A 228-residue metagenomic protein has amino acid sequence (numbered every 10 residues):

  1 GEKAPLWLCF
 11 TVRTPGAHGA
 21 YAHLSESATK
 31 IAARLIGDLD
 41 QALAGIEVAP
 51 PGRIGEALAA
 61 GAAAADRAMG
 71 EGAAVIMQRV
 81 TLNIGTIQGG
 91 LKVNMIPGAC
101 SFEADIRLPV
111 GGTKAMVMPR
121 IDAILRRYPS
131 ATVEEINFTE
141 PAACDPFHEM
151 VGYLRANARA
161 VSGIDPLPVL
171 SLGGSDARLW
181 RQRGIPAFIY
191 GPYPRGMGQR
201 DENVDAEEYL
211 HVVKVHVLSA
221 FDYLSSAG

Functional and structural regions predicted by a protein language model:
G1, G19-T86, M95, V110-A131: Acidic-enriched catalytic cores of C-N bond-cleaving enzymes acting on peptides and small amides
G1-P5, I76, V93-P97, R181-Q182 (+1 more regions): Short glycine/proline-enriched loop/turn "hinge" motifs that connect secondary-structure elements and lie
L6-V12, Y21-L43, A104, V212-S219: Alpha-helical metal-binding/catalytic segments enriched in His/Glu/Asp
T11-P15, Q88, R107-P109: Solvent-exposed residues in well-ordered beta-strands and their adjoining turns, especially edge/terminal strands
V12-R13, M95-C100: Short, flexible turn/loop "capping" segments at secondary-structure junctions
G16-Y21, M197-R200: Short small-residue beta-strand/loop micro-motif enriched in glycine and branched aliphatics
G45-Q88, T132-G228: An extended, acidic, His-containing surface patch that forms the Zn2+-binding/catalytic region of metallohydrolases
C100, D105-G112: C-terminal catalytic subdomain
